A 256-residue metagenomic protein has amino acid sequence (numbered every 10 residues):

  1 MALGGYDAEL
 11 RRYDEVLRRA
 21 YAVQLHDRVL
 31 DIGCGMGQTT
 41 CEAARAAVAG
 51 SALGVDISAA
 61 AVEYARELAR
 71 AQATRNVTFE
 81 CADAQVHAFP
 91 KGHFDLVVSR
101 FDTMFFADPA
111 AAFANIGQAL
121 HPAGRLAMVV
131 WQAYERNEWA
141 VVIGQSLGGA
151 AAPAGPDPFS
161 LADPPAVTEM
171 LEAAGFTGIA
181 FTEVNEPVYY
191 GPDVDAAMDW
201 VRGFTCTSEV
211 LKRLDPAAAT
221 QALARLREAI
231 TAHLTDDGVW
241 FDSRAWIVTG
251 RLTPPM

Functional and structural regions predicted by a protein language model:
A2, D7-L10, M36-Q38, P90 (+1 more regions): Conserved Class I S-adenosyl-L-methionine
A8-D27, E42: Conserved alpha-helix/loop element of class I SAM-dependent methyltransferases that forms part of the SAM/SAH-binding
R28-I32, M36-H87, A111: Class I SAM-dependent methyltransferase SAM/SAH-binding core
A47, A69, L147, L171 (+2 more regions): Conserved hydrophobic residues forming the short capping helix/wall of the S-adenosyl-L-methionine
Q85-V97: A short acidic, Gly/Pro-enriched loop at the edge of an enzyme's catalytic core that lines a small-molecule cofactor
D95-A110, Q132: A short SAM/SAH-binding and catalytic strip from SAM-dependent methyltransferases
A110-R125: A short glycine-rich, Lys/Arg-flanked "PGG" loop and its adjoining helix->strand segment in the class I
R125-A150: Conserved class I S-adenosyl-L-methionine
